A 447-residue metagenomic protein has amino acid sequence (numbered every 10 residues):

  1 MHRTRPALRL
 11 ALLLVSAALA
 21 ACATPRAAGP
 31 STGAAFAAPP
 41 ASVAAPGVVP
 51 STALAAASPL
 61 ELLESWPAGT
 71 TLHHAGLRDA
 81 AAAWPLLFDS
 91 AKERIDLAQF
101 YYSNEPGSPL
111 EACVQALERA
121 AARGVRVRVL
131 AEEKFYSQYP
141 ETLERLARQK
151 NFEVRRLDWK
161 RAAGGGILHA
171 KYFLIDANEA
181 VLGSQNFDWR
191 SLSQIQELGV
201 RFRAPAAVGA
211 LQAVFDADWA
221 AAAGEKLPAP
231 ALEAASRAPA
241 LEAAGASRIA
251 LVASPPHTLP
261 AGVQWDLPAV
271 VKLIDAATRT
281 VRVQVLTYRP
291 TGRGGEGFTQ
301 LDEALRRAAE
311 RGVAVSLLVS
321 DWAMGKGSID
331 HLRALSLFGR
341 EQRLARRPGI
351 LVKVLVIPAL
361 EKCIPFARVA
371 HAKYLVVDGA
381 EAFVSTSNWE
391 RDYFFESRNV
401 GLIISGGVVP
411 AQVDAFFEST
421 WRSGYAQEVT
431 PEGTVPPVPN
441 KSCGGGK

Functional and structural regions predicted by a protein language model:
M1-R5: N-terminal secretory signal peptides that target proteins for export/translocation
A7-R9, A37: Intrinsically disordered, low-complexity, compositionally biased regions/tails
R9-A20: Bacterial N-terminal signal peptides
C22-R155, W159-K447: Charged, low-complexity intrinsically disordered terminal segments
